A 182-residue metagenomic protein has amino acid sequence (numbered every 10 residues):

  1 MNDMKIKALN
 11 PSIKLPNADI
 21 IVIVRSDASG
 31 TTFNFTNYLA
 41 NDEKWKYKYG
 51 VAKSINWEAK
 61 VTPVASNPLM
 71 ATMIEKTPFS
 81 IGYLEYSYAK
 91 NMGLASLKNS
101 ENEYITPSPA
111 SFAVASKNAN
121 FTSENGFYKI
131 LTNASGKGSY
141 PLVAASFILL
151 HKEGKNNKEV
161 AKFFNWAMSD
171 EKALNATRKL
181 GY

Functional and structural regions predicted by a protein language model:
M1-Y182: Flexible loop/hinge segments at secondary-structure junctions
